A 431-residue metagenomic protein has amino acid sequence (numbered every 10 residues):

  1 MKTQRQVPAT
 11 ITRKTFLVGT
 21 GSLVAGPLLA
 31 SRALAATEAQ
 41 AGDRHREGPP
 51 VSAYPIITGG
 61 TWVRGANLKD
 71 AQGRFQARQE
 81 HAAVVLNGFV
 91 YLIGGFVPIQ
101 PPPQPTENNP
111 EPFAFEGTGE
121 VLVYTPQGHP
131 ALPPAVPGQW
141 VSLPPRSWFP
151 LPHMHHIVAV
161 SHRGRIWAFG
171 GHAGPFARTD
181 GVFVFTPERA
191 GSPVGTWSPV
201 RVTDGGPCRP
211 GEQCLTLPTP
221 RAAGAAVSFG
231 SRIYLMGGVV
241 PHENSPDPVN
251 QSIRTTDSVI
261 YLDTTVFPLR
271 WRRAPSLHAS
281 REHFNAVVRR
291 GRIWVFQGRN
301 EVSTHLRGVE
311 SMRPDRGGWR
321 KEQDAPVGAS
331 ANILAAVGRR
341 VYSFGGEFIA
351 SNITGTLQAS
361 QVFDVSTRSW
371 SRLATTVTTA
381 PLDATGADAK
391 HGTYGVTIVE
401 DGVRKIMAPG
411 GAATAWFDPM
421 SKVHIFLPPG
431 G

Functional and structural regions predicted by a protein language model:
M1-I11, S22-P27: N-terminal secretory signal peptides
S22, A33-L34, A39: Cleavable N-terminal signal peptides
T37-G431: Kelch-like beta-propeller repeat domains
